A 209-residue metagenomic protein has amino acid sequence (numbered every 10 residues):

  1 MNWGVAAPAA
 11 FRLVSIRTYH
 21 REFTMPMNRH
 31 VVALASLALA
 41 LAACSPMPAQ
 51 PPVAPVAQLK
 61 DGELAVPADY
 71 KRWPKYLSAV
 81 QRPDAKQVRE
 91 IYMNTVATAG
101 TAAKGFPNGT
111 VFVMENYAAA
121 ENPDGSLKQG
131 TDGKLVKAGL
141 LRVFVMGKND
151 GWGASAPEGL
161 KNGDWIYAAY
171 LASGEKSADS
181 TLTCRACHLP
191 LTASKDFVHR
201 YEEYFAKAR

Functional and structural regions predicted by a protein language model:
W3-T24: Short, Lys/Arg-enriched N-terminal segments with co-localized hydrophobic residues within the first ~10-30 amino acids
L13, L34-L39: Leucine-biased recognition of intrinsically disordered, low-complexity hydrophobic segments
M25-L34: Bacterial N-terminal signal peptides that target proteins for export
L41-A43: C-terminal motif of bacterial Sec signal peptides marking the signal peptidase cleavage site
P48-K60, L64-P74, S78-K86, A103 (+1 more regions): Sequence context surrounding c-type heme c attachment/ligation sites in exported
K86-A97: Short, structured beta-strand/loop micro-motifs enriched in basic residues and often containing a Trp
